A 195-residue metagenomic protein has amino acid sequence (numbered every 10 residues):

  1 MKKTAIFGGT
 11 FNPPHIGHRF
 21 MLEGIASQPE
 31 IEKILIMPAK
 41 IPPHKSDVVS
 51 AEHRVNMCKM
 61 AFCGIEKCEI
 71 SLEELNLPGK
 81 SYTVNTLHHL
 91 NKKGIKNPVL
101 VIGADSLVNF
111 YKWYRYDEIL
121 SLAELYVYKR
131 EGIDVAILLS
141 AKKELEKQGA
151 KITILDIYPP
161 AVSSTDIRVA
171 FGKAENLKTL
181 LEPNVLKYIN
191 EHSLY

Functional and structural regions predicted by a protein language model:
M1-Y195: Nucleotidyltransferase catalytic core that binds NTPs
